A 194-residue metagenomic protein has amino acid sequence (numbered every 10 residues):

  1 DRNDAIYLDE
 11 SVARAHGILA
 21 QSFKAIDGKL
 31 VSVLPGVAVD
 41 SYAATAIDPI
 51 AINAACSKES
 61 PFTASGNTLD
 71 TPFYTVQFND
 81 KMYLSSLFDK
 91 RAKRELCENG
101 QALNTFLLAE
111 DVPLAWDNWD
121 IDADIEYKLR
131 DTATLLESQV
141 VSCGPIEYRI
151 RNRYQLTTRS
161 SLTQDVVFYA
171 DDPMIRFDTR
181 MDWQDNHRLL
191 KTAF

Functional and structural regions predicted by a protein language model:
D1-A193: Catalytic and substrate-binding regions of extracellular carbohydrate-active enzymes, especially polysaccharide lyases
